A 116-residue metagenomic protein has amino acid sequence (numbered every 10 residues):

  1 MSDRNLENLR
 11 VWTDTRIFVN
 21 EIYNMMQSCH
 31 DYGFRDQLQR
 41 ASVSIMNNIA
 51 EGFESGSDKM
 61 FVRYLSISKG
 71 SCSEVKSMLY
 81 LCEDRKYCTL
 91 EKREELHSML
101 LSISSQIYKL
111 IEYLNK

Functional and structural regions predicted by a protein language model:
M1-K116: Amphipathic alpha-helical assembly/interaction segments
